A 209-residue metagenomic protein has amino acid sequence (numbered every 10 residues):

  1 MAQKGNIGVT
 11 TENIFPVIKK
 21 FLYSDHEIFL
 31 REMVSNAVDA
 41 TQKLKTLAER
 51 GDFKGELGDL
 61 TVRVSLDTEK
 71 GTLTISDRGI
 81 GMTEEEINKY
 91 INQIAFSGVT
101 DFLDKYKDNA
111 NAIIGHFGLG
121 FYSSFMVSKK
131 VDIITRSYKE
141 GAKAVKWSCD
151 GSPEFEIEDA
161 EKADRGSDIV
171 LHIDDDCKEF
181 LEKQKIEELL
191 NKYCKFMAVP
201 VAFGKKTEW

Functional and structural regions predicted by a protein language model:
M1-D175, E179-F180, E188: GHKL (Bergerat-fold) ATPase N-terminal catalytic module, capturing the glycine-rich phosphate-binding loop and acidic
S97-V99, F196-V199: Short helix-interrupting loop/turn segments at helix-coil junctions
T100-D101, K206-W209: Short acidic, Gly/Pro-enriched loop/turn segments at secondary-structure junctions
K183-F196: Hydrophobic/aromatic-rich, well-ordered segments within soluble, folded domains that form packed cores
M197-T207: A short amphipathic beta-strand at an alpha->beta junction
